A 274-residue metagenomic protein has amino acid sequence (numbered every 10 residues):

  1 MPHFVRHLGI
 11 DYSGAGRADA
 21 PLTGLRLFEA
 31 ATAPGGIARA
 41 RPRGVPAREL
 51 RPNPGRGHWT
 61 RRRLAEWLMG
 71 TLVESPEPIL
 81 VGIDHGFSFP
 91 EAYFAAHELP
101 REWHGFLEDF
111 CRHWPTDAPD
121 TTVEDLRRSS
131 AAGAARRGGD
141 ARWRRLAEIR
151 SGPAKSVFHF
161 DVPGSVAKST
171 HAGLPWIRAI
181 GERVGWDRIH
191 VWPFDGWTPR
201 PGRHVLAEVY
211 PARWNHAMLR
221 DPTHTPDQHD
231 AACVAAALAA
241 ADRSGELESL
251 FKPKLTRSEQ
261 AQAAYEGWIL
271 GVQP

Functional and structural regions predicted by a protein language model:
P2-L8, Y12-P274: RNase H-like (RuvC/DEDD) metal-dependent nuclease/polynucleotide-processing core
